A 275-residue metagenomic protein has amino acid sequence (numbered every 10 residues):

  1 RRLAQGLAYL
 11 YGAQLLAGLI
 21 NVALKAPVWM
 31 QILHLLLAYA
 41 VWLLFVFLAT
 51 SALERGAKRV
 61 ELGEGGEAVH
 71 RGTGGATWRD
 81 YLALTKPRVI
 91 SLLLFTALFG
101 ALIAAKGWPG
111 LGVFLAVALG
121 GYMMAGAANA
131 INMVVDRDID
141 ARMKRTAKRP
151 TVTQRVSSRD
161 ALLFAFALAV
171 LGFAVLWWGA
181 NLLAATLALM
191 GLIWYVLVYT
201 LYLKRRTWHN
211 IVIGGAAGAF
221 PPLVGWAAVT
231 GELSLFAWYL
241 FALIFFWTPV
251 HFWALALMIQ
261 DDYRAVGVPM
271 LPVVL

Functional and structural regions predicted by a protein language model:
R1-Y81, I90, Y122, G126-A130 (+5 more regions): Polytopic transmembrane helical bundles with strong interfacial aromatic enrichment
R2-Y9, F95-T96, I103-R137, A169 (+2 more regions): Membrane-embedded alpha-helical segments that form the functional core of polytopic membrane enzymes, especially those
P27-L37, T186-L187, H209-I213, L235-L240: Non-cytosolic membrane-interface motifs at loop->transmembrane helix junctions
V41-W42, T96-L98, P150, V170 (+1 more regions): Small-residue-rich segments of transmembrane alpha-helices in multi-pass membrane proteins, especially helix faces
R79-V89, P150-A161, V198-A217, V273-L275: Interhelical loop and helix-boundary elements at the membrane-water interface of polytopic inner-membrane proteins
R145-T186: Multi-pass membrane catalytic core of lipid/isoprenoid biosynthesis enzymes
Y195-T207, F252, L257-I259: C-terminal ends of transmembrane helices
L240-L275: C-terminal membrane-associated helical module and adjoining short loops/tails
